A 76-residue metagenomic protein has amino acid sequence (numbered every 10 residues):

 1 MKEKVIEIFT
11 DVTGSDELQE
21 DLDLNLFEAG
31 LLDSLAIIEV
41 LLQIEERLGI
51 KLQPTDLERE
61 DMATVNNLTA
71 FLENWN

Functional and structural regions predicted by a protein language model:
M1-L18, A70-N76: Thiotemplate assembly-line natural product biosynthesis machinery
K2, I6, D23, I37-I38: Alpha-helical structural signal
V12-L31, G49-D56: Phosphopantetheine carrier-protein modules
L31-L41, V65: Amphipathic alpha-helical interaction surfaces in cytosolic regulatory modules
Q53-W75: C-terminal structural segments of small proteins and small subunits
